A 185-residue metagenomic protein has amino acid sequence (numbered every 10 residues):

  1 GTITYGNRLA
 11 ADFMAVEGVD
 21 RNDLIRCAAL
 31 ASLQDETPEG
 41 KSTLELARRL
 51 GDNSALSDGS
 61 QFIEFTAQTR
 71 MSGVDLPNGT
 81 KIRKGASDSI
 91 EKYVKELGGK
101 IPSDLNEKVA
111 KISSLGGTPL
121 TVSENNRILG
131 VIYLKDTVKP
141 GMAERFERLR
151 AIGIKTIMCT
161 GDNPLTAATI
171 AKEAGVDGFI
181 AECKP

Functional and structural regions predicted by a protein language model:
T2, R8-P185: Cytosolic catalytic headpiece
